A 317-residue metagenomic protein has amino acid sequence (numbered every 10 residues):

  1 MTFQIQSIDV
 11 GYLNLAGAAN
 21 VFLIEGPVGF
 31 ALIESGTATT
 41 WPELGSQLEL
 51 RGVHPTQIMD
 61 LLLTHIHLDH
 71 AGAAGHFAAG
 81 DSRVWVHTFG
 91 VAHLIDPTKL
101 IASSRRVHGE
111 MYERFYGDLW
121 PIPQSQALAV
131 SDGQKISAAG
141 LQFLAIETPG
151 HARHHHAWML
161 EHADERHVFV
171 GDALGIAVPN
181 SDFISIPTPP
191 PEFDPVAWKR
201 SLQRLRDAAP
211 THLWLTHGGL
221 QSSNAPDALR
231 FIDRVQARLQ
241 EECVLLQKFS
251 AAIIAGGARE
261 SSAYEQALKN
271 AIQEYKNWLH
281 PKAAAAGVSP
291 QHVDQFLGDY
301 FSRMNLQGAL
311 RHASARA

Functional and structural regions predicted by a protein language model:
M1-R51, P55, W158-G171: Conserved beta-strand hairpin/beta-sheet module of binuclear metal-dependent hydrolase folds, prominently
T37-T39, Q142-E147, R153-P226: Metallo-beta-lactamase
Q57-D69, G90: Metallo-beta-lactamase
A71-G80, D96: Metal-dependent catalytic neighborhoods of phosphoester/phosphodiester hydrolases
G80, R166-H167, A197-E265: Divalent-metal (often Zn2+) His-rich catalytic cores of metallo-beta-lactamase-fold enzymes
R83-F89: Short internal beta-strands
H93-I146, K199-Q203: Metallo-beta-lactamase
L245-A317: C-terminal regulatory/interaction regions
